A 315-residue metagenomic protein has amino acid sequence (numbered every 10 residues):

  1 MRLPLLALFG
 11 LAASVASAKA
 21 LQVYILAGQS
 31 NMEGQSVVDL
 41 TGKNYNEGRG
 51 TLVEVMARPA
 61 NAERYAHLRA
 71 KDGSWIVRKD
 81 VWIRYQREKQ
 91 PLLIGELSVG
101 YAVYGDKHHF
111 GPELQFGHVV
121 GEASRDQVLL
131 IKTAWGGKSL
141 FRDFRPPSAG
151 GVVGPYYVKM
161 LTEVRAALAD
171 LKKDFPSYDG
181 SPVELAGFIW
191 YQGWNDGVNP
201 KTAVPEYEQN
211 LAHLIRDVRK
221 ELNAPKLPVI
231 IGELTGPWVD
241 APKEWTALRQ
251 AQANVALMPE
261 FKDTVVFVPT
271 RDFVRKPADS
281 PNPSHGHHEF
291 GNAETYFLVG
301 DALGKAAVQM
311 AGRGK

Functional and structural regions predicted by a protein language model:
M1-L6: Bacterial N-terminal signal peptides that target proteins for export
F9-S17: Hydrophobic h-region of N-terminal signal peptides that target proteins for export in Gram-negative bacteria
A18-K315: Cell-envelope and extracellular/periplasmic
